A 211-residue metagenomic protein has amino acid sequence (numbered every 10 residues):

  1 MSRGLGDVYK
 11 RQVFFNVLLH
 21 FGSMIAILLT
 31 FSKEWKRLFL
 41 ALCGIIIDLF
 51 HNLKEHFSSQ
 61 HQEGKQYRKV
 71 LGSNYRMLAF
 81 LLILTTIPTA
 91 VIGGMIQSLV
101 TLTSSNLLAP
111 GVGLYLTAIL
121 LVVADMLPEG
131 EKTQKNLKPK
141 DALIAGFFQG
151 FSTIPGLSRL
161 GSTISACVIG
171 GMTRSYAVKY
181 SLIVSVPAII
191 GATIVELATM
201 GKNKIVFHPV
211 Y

Functional and structural regions predicted by a protein language model:
M1-Y9: Single conserved hydrophobic/aromatic residue that forms the stacking wall/gate of nucleotide- or nucleobase-binding
R3, H20, L114, A118 (+1 more regions): Small-residue-enriched transmembrane helix starts and helix-helix packing motifs in multi-pass inner-membrane proteins
R3, T153-S165: Transmembrane helix boundary and interhelical junction motifs in multipass membrane proteins
K10-M126, T193-L197: Membrane helix-loop-helix hairpins that form the core translocation module of multi-pass transporters
V13-H20, G146-Q149, S181-I189: Transmembrane helix-bundle signature of multi-pass membrane transporters/permeases
L81-L82, N106, P110, L137 (+4 more regions): Alpha-helical transmembrane segments of multi-pass membrane proteins, especially transporters and channels
S105-A109, G201-Y211: Juxtamembrane helix-entry segments on the extracytoplasmic side of multipass membrane proteins
R159, T173-R174: Alpha-helix N-cap/start motif
